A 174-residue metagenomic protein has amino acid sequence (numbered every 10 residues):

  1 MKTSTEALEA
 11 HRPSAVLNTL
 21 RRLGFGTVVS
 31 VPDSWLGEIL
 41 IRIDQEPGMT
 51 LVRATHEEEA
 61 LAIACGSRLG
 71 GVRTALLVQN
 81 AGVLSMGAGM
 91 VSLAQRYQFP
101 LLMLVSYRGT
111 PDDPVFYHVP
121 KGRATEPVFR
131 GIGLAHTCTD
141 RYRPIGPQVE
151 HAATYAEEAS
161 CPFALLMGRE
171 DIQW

Functional and structural regions predicted by a protein language model:
M1-W174: Thiamine diphosphate
